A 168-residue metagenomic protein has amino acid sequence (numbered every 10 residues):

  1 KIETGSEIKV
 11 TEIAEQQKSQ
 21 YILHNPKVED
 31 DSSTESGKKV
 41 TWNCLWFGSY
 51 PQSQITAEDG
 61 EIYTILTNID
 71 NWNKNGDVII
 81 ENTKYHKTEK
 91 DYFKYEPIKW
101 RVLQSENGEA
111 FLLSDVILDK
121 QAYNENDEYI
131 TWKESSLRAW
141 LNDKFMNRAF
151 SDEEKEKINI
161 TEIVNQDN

Functional and structural regions predicted by a protein language model:
I2-N168: Collagenous Gly-X-Y triple-helix signature in extracellular proteins
